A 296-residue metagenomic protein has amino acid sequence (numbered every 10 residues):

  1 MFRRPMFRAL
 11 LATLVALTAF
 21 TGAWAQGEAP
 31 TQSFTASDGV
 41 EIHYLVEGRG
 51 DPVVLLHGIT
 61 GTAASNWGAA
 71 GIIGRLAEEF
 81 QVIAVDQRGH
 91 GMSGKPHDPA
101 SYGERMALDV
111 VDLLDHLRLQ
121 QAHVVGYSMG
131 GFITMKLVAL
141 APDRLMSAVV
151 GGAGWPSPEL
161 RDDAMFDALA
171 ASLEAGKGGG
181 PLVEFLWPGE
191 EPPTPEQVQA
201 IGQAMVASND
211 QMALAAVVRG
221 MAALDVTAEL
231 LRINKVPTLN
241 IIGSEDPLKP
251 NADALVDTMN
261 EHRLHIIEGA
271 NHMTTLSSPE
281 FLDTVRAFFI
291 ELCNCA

Functional and structural regions predicted by a protein language model:
V40-M92: Conserved HGGG/HGGXW glycine-rich cap/lid loop of the alpha/beta-hydrolase fold
G74, A84-A122: Active-site loop/oxyanion-hole signature of alpha/beta-hydrolase fold enzymes
G126, G130, T134: Gly/Ala-rich beta-loop-alpha elbow adjacent to hydrolase catalytic centers
M135-A139, S147-G176: Flexible "cap/lid" loop of the alpha/beta hydrolase fold
E159-A164, K177-L230: Conserved alpha/beta-hydrolase catalytic His-Asp/Glu region
N234, N240-I242: Short beta-strand/loop motif that positions the catalytic acidic residue of the alpha/beta-hydrolase fold
P247-A252: Conserved alpha/beta-hydrolase "acid-adjacent" motif
H265-A296: Catalytic active-site module of serine/aspartate enzymes centered on a nucleophile-bearing elbow/loop
